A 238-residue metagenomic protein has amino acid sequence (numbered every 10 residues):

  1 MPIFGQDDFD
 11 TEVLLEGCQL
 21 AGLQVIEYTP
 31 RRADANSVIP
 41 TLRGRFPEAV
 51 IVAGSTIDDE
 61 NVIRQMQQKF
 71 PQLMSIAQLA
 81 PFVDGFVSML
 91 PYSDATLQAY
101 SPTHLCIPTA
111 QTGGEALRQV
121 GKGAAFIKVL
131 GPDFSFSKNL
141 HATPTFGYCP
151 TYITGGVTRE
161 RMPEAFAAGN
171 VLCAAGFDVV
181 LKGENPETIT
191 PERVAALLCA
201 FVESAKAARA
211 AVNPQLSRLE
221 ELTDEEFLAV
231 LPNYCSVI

Functional and structural regions predicted by a protein language model:
M1-Q65, R159, T188-K206, E225-I238: Conserved N-terminal beta1-alpha1 strand-loop-helix module at the mouth
P2-F4, Q24-A33, V50-D58, Q65-Y92 (+3 more regions): Catalytic beta/alpha-barrel core
T11, A35-I39, S93-L97, G113-L117 (+2 more regions): Short, well-ordered alpha-helical microsegments
V13-L20, N36-P47, I76-P81, Q98-S101 (+2 more regions): Acidic (Asp/Glu)-rich catalytic clusters
Q19, I39-F46, S93-T103, V120 (+2 more regions): Surface-exposed amphipathic alpha-helices with a cationic face
E60-P81, G114-G123, N139, V157-C173 (+2 more regions): Catalytic cores of alpha/beta
L79-A95, V129-K138, G169-L197: Glycine-rich phosphate-binding active-site loops on the catalytic face of alpha/beta enzymes
L97-L105, F146, F166, L181-V237: C-terminal helical cap(s) of enzyme catalytic domains, especially alpha/beta-barrels
